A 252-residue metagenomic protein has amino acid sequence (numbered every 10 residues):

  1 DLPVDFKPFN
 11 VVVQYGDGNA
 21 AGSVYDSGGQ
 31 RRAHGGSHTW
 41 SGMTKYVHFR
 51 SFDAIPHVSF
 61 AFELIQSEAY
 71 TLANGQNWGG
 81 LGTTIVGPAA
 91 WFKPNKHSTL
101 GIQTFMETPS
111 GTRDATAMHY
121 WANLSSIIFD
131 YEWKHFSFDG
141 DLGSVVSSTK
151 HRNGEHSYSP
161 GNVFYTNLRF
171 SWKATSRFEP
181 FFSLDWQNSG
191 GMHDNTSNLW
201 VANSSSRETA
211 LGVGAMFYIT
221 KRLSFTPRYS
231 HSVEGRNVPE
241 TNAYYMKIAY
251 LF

Functional and structural regions predicted by a protein language model:
D1-V13, A54: Outer-membrane beta-barrel biogenesis signature
P8, G36-G42, W78-T84, A117-N123 (+4 more regions): Residues that define the transmembrane beta-barrel architecture of outer-membrane proteins
N10, A54-P56, N95-L100, H135-G140 (+2 more regions): Repeated loop/turn-to-beta-strand initiation elements of outer-membrane beta-barrel proteins
V12-A20, F62-E68, I102-T108, G140-V146 (+4 more regions): Transmembrane beta-barrel strands of outer-membrane/channel proteins
Q14, T44-H48, V86-F92, T104 (+5 more regions): Residues on the lipid-exposed face of transmembrane beta-strands in outer-membrane beta-barrel proteins
N19-Y25, D53, S67-G75, K93-N95 (+5 more regions): Sequence/structural signature of outer-membrane beta-barrel proteins
A21, Y25-S27, R31-R32, P160 (+1 more regions): Outer membrane beta-barrel transmembrane domains
R113-T196: Detector for outer-membrane/organellar transmembrane beta-barrel domains, recognizing the amphipathic beta-strand
